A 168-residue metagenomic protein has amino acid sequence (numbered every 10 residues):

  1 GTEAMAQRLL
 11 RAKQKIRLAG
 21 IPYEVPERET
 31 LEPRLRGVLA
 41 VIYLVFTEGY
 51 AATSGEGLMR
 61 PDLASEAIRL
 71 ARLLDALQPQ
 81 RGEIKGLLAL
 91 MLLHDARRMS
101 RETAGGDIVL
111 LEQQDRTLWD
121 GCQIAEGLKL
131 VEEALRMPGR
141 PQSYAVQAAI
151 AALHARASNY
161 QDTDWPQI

Functional and structural regions predicted by a protein language model:
T2-Q167: Amphipathic helix-loop-helix modules that constitute alpha-helical solenoid scaffolds
